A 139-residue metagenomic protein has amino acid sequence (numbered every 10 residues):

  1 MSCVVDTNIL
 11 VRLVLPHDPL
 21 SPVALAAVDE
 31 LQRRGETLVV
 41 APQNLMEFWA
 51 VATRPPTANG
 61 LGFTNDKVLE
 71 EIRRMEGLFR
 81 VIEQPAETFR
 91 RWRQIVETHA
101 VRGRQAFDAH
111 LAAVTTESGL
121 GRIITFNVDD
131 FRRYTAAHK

Functional and structural regions predicted by a protein language model:
M1-V40, T57-K67: Short, well-structured N-terminal submotif of metal-dependent ribonuclease cores
T7, P42, Q105-A109: Conserved glycosyltransferase catalytic-site signature
R12-V14, V51, Y134: Residues that scaffold the ATP/ADP-binding catalytic core of kinase and kinase-like folds
V39-P42, T125: Short beta-strand segments at enzyme active-site cores
V51-F79: Helix-adjacent hinge/juxtasegments
F79-V128: Active-site neighborhoods of divalent-metal-dependent phosphate/nucleic-acid chemistry enzymes
D130-A137: Short loop/helix-cap segments at secondary-structure boundaries that form the rim of catalytic
